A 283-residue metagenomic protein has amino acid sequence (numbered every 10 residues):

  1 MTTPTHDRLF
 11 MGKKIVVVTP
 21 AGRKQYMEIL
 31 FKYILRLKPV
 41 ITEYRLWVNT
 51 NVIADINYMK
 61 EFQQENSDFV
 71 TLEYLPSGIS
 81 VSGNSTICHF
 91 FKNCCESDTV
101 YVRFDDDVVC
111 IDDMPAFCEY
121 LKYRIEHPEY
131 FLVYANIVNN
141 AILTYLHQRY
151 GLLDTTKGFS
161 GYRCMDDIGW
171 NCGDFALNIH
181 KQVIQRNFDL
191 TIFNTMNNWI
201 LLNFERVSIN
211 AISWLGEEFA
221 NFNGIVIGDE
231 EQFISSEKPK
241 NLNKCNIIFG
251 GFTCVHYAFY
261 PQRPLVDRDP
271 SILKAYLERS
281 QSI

Functional and structural regions predicted by a protein language model:
T2-G12, I29-L30, A176-L177, K181-I283: C-terminal catalytic/acceptor-binding lobe
G12-I15, L37-L46, V70: Short loop->beta transition adjacent to catalytic acidic/histidine clusters or analogous donor-positioning motifs
I15-K24: A conserved hydrophobic helix/loop-capping motif in glycosyltransferases and polysaccharide synthases
R23-I41, A54-Y58: Short, well-formed alpha-helical segments that are part of the catalytic scaffolds of diverse glycosyltransferases
R45, E61, E65-N66, I137 (+1 more regions): Long, low-complexity intrinsically disordered regions enriched in Ser/Thr/Pro/Gly
V48-R103, V109-F117: Active-site-proximal specificity loops/subdomain of glycosyltransferases
Y58-M59, P115-A116, T144-R149, F259-Q262: Short aromatic-enriched loop/helix-cap "lid" or pocket-rim segments at secondary-structure transitions that line
E119-A220: Conserved catalytic core of nucleotide-sugar-dependent glycosyltransferases
